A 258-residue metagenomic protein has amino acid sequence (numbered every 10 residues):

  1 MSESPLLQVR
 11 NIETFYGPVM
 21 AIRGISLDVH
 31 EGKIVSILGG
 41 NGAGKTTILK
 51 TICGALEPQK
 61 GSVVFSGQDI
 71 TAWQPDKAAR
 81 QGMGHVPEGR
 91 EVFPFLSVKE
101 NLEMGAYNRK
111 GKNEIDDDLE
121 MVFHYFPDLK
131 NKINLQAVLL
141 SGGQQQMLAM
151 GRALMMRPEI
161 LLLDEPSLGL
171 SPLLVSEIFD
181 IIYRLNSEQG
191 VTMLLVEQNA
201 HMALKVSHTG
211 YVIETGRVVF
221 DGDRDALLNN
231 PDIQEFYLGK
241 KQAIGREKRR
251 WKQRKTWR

Functional and structural regions predicted by a protein language model:
S2-R258: Glycine-rich phosphate-binding loops of nucleotide-dependent enzymes
